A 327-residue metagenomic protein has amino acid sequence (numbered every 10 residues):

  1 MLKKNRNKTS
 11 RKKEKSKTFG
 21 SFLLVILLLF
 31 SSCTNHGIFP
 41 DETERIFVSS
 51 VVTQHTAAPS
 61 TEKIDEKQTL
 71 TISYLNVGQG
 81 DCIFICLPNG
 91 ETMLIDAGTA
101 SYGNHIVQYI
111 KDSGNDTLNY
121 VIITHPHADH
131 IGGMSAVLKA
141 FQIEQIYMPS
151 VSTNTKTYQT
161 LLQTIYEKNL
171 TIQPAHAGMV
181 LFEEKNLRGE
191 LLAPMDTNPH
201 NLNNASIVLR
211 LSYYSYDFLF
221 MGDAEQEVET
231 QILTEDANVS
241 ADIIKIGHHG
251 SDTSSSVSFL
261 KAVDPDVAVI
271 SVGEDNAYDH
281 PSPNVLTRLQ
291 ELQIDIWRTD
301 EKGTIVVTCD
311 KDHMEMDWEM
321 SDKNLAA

Functional and structural regions predicted by a protein language model:
L2-K13, T18-F22, L27-A327: Non-globular, low-confidence helical/coil segments that flank catalytic cores
